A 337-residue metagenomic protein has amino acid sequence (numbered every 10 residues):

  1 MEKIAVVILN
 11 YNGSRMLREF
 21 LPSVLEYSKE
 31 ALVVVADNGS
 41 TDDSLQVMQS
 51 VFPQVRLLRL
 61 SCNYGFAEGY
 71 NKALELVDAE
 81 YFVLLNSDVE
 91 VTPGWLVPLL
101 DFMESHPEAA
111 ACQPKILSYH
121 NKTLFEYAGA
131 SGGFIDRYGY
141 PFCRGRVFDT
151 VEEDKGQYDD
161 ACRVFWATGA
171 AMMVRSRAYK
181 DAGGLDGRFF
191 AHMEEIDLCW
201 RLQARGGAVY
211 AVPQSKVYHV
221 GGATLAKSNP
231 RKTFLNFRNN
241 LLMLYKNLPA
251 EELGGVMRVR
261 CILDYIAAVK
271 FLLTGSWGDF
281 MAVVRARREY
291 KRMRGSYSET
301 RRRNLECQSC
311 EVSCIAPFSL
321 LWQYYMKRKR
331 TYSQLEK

Functional and structural regions predicted by a protein language model:
V7, R205-R302, C307-A316: Active-site-adjacent helix/loop segment of glycosyltransferases that harbors family-specific signature motifs
P22-A31: Short, acidic, metal-binding catalytic loop of nucleotide-sugar glycosyltransferases
S23, D37-Q46, C62, T92: A conserved acidic beta->alpha catalytic loop
E30-G39, L58-L60: Short beta-strand/loop segment that forms part of the nucleotide-sugar
R59-V77, S87-V89, P98: Glycine-rich, basic loop-to-helix element that forms the pyrophosphate-binding segment of sugar-nucleotide handling
F82: Short aromatic/hydrophobic "clamp" motif used to bind/position activated sugar donors
E90-Y140: Conserved donor NDP-sugar-binding/catalytic core segment of glycosyltransferases
D159-K216: A short, conserved alpha-helix in the catalytic core of glycosyltransferases
